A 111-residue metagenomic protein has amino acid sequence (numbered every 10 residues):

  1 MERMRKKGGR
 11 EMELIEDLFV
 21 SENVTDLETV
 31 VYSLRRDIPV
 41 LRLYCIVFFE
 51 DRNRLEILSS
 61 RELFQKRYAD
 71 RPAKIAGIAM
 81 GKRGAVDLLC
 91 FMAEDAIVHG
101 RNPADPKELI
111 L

Functional and structural regions predicted by a protein language model:
E2-S33: Negatively charged, low-complexity tracts enriched in Asp/Glu with abundant Ser/Thr
R3, E28, Y44-I46, K74-G84: Generic hydrophobic, helix-prone segments enriched in Leu/Val/Ile
V20-N23, R54, V86-D87: Residues in flexible loops and secondary-structure boundaries
V30, I57-E62, M92-D95, D105: Short, solvent-exposed coil/turn linker segments
Y32-V40: Short, compositionally biased leader-like segments
R36, V47-F49, C90-A96: A general structural signal for short secondary-structure boundary/capping elements
P39-A73: Short aromatic-glycine-(Arg/Gly/Cys) micro-motifs in beta-strand/loop hairpins
D70-L111: Short, compact, well-ordered microdomains
